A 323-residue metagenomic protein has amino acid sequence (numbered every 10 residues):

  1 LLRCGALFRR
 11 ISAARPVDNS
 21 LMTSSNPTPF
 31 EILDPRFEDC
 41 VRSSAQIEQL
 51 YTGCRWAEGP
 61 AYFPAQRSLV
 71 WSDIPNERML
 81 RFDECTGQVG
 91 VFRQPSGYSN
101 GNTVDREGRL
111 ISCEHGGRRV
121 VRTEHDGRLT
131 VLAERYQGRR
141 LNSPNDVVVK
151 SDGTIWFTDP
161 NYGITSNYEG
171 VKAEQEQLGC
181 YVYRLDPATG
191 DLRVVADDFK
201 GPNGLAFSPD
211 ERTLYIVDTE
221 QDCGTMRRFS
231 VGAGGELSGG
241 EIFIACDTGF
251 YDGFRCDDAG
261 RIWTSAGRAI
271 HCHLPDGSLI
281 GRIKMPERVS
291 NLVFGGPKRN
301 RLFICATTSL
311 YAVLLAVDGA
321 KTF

Functional and structural regions predicted by a protein language model:
M22-A45, T322-F323: Blade/loop signatures of beta-propeller domains
Q46, T52-R67, P95-E114, R119 (+7 more regions): Beta-rich, blade/repeat-based domains predominating in secreted/periplasmic proteins but also intracellular
E48, G90-Q94, T130-E134, R193-A196 (+3 more regions): Beta-propeller fold detector
P64-G90: Beta-propeller domains
R78-L80, R119-V121, Y181-Y183, T225-R227 (+2 more regions): A short loop-to-beta-strand structural motif that recurs across blades of beta-propeller domains
D83-G87, E124-R128, D186-T189, S230-G234 (+2 more regions): Short loop/turn segments that connect beta-strands within beta-propeller blades
N291-F323: Blade-level signature of beta-propeller repeat domains, shared across WD40, Kelch, NHL, RCC1 and BNR/Asp-box propellers
